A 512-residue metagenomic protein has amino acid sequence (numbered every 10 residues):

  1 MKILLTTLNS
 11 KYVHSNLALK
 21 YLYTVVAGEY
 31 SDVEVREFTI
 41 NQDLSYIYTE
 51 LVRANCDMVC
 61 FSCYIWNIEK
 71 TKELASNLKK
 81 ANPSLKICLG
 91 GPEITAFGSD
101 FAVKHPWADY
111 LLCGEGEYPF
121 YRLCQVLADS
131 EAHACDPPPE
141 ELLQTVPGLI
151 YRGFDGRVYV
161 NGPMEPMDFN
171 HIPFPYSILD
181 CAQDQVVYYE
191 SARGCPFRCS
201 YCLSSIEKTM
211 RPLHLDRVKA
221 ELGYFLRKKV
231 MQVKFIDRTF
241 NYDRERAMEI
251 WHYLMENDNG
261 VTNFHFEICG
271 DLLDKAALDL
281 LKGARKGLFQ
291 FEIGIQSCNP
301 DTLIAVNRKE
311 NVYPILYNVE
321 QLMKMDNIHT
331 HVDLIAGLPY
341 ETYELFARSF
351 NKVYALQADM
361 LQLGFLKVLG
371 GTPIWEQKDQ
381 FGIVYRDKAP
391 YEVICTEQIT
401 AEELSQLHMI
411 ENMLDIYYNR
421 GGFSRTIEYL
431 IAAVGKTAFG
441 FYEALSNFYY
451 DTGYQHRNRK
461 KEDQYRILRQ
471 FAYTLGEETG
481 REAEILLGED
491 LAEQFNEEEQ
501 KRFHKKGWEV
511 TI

Functional and structural regions predicted by a protein language model:
M1-I3, V146-S191: N-terminal [4Fe-4S]-dependent radical SAM core
K2, A18, V25, Y30-P163: Glycine-rich beta-alpha loop elements in corrinoid/cobalamin-binding modules across cobalamin-dependent enzymes
K2-L8, A27, A54-D57, C195 (+1 more regions): Radical SAM enzyme core and accessory elements
N9-K11, I65, S205, T239: Residue-level signal for short, function-critical loop segments
Y12-A18: Short N-terminal binding/cap micro-motifs at the start of the first secondary-structure element
Y30, T39, M58-C60, K219 (+4 more regions): Conserved C-terminal portion of the radical SAM core fold that forms the substrate/S-adenosylmethionine-binding
D100-P119, D258, G283-F289, V353-D359: Structural recognition of alpha->loop->beta junctions
N170-I328: Radical SAM [4Fe-4S] cluster-binding motif and immediate context
